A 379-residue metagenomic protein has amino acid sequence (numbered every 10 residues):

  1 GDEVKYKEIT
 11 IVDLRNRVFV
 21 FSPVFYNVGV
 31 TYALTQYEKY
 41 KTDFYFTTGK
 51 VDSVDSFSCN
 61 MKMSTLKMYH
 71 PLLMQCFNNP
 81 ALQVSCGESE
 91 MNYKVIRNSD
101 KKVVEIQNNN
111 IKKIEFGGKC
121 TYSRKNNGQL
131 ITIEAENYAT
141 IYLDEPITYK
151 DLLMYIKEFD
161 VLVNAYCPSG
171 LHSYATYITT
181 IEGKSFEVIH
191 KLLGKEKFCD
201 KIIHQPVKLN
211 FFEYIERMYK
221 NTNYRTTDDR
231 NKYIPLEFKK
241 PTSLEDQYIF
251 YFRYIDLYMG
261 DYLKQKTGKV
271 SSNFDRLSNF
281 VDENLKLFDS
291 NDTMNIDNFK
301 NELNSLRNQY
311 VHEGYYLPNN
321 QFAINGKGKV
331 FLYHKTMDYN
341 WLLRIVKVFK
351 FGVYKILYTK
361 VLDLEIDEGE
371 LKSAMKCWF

Functional and structural regions predicted by a protein language model:
G1-S243, D338-C377: Charged, non-catalytic interaction/linker regions at domain boundaries that couple catalytic cores to substrate
Y155-E158, Y214, N273-R276, F280-L287 (+5 more regions): Charge-rich, solvent-exposed alpha-helical interaction surfaces
P235-K266, V346-K350: Short, hydrophobic, well-ordered secondary-structure elements
F238-I249, T293-N301, T336, N340: Short, solvent-exposed segments of well-ordered alpha helices
E245-Y251, G260-E283, N320-A323: Short acidic alpha-helical/loop segments enriched in Asp/Glu that coordinate divalent cations
M259-L263, N308-N319, Y354-L362: Charged/polar positions within long, soluble alpha-helices
T293-Y333: Histidine-centered, metal-coordinating catalytic motifs and their short helical/loop contexts
N320-M337, E368-F379: C-terminal/domain-terminus segments
